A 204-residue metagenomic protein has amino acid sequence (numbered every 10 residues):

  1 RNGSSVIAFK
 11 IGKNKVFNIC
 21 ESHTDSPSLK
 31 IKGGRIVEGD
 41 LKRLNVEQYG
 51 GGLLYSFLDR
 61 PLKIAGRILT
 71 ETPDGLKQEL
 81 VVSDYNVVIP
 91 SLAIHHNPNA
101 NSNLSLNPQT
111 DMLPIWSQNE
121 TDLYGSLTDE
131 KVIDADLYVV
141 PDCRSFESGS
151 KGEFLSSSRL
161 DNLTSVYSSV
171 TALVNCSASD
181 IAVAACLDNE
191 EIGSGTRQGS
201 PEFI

Functional and structural regions predicted by a protein language model:
R1-I204: N-terminal hydrophobic/helix-forming segments and targeting peptides
